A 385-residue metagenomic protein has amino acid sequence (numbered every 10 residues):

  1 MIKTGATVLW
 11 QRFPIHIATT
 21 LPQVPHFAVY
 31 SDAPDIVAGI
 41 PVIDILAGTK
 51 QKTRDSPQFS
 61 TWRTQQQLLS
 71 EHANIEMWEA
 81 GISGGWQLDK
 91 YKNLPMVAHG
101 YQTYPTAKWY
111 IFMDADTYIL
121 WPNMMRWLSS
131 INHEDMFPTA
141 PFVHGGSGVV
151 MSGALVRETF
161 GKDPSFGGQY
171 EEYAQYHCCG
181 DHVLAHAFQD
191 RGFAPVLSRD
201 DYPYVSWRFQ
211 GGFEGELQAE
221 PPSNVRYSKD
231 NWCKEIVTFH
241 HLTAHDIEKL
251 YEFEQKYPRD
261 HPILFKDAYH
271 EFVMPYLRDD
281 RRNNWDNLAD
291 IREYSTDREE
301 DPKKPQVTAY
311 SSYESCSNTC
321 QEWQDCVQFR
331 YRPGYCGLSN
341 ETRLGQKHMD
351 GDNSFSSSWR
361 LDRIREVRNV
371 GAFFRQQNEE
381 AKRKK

Functional and structural regions predicted by a protein language model:
M1-T7, T19: A conserved hydrophobic helix/loop-capping motif in glycosyltransferases and polysaccharide synthases
G5-V8, D32-I36, T117-Y118, M125-R126 (+5 more regions): Conserved beta-strand elements of beta-rich interaction domains across eukaryotes, especially beta-propellers
L9-F13, K90-V97, A107, T117 (+5 more regions): Generic preference for well-ordered alpha-helical elements
I15-F27, P34, G39: Short, acidic, metal-binding catalytic loop of nucleotide-sugar glycosyltransferases
I17, L21, L94-Y101, M125-S129 (+5 more regions): Amphipathic alpha-helical interaction motifs in eukaryotic regulatory proteins
D32-A107: Active-site-proximal specificity loops/subdomain of glycosyltransferases
K108-F112, T117-A194, S198, Y202: Conserved catalytic core of nucleotide-sugar-dependent glycosyltransferases
Y176, H182, A187-K385: C-terminal catalytic/acceptor-binding lobe
